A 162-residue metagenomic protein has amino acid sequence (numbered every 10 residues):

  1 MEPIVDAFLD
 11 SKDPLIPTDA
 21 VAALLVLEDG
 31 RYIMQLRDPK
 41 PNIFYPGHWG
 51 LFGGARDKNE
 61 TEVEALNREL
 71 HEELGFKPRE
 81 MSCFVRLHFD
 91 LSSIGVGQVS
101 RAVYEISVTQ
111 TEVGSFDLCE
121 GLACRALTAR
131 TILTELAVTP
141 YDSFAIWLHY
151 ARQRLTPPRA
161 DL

Functional and structural regions predicted by a protein language model:
M1-L24, E28: Acidic, metal-coordinating catalytic segment for phosphate/diphosphate chemistry, firing primarily on the Nudix
I16-T18, L27, I43-F44, V96-V99 (+1 more regions): A generic fold-level signal
L25-V26, M34, A126: Conserved hydrophobic "DFG−1" position in protein kinase catalytic cores
G30-R37, E112-L118: Short, well-ordered strand-loop elements centered on a beta-strand within folded domains, enriched for acidic residues
R31-E72: Conserved Nudix-box catalytic region and its N-terminal flanking loop in Nudix hydrolases and closely related
A55-R79, H88-Y141: Unchanged
D142-L162: Charged phosphate-binding loop/patch that engages nucleotide di/tri-phosphates or the phosphate backbone of nucleic
